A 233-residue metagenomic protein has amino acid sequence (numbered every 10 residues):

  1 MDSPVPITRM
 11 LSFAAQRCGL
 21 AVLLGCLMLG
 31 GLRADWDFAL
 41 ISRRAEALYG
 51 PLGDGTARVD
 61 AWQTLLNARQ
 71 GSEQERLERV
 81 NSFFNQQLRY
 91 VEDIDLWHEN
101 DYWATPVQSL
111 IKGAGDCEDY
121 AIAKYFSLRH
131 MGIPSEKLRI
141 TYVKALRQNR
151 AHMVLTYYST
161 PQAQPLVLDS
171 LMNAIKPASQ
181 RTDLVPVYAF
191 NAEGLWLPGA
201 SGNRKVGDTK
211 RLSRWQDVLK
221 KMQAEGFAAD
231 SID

Functional and structural regions predicted by a protein language model:
D2-P4, G31-D233: A structural boundary/capping signal
S3-L20: Bacterial N-terminal signal peptides that target proteins for export
R9, C26-L27, K221: Residue-level detector of intrinsically disordered terminal segments
G19-V22, T105: Generic detector of short alpha-helix boundary/capping microenvironments and adjacent low-complexity segments
V22-L23, H130: A periodicity- and composition-biased signal for non-globular, repetitive helical segments
L24-L32: Hydrophobic h-region of N-terminal signal peptides that target proteins for export in Gram-negative bacteria
